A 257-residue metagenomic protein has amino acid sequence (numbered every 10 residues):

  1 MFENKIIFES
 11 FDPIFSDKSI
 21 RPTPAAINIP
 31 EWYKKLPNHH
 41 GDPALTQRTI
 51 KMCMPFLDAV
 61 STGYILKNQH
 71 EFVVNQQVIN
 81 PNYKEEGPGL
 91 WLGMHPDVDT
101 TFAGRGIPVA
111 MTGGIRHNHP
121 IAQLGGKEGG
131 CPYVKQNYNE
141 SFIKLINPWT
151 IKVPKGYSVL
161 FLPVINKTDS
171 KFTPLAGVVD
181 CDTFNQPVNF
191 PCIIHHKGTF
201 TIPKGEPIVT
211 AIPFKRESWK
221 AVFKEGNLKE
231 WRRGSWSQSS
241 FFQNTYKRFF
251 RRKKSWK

Functional and structural regions predicted by a protein language model:
M1-P187, P191-K257: Non-catalytic terminal segments and appended small domains
